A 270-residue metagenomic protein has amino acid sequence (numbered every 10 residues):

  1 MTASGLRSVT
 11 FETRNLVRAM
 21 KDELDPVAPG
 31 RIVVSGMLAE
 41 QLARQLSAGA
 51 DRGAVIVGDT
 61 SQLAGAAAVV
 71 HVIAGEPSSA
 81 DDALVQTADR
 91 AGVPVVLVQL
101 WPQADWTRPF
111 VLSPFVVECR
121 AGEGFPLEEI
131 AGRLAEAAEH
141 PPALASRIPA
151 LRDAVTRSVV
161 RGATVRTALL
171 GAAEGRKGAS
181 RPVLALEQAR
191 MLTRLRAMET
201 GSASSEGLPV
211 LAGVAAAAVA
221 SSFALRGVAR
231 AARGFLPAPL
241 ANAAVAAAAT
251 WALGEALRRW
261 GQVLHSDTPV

Functional and structural regions predicted by a protein language model:
M1-G58: Extended, compositionally biased accessory segments flanking or bridging domains
T10-F11, A121-A172: C-terminal-of-GTPase-core extension/linker across diverse P-loop GTPases
R18, R44-A67, A74-T87: A short, well-structured beta->alpha microelement
V34-A39, H71-E76, V98-P102: Structural motif
V55-I56, V95-S146: Canonical P-loop GTPase G-domain recognition
R90-P94: A short helix->loop->beta-strand "cap" motif at the edges of active sites that frequently abuts
R157-W251: Membrane-inserting effector segments that mediate pore formation, membrane fusion, or transient membrane insertion
A241-V270: Charge-biased C-terminal accessory regions appended to nucleic-acid-, cytoskeletal NTPase
